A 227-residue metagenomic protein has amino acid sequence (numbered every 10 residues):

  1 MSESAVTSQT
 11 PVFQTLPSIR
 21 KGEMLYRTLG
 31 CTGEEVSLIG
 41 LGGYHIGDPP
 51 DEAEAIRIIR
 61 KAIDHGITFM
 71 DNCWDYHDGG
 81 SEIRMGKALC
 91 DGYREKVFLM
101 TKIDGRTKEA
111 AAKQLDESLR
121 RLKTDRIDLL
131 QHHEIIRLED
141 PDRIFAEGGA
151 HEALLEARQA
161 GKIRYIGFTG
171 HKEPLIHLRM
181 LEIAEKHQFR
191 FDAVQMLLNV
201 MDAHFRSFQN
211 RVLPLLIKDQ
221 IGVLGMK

Functional and structural regions predicted by a protein language model:
M1-K96, A153, Q159: N-terminal binding-site loop/beta-alpha segment at the start of enzyme catalytic domains that lines or forms
L16, I135-K227: Beta/alpha (TIM)-barrel catalytic core signal, keyed to glycine-rich beta->alpha loops juxtaposed to Asp/Glu that bind
L29, L41, M70, M85 (+6 more regions): Conserved, mostly hydrophobic/aromatic
G30-E35, I63-D64, M85-R94, D116-D125 (+3 more regions): Acidic (Asp/Glu)-rich catalytic clusters
G42-A53, M100-A110, E139-R143, K172-E173: Active-site mouth loops of central-metabolism enzymes
H45, W74-Y76, I103-T107, Q131-I136 (+2 more regions): Active-site-proximal loop/turn and secondary-structure-junction residues that shape catalytic pockets, frequently
P49-A62, K108-K123, E173-A184: Short, acidic/polar
L119-D142: Active-site groove signature of glycoside hydrolases
